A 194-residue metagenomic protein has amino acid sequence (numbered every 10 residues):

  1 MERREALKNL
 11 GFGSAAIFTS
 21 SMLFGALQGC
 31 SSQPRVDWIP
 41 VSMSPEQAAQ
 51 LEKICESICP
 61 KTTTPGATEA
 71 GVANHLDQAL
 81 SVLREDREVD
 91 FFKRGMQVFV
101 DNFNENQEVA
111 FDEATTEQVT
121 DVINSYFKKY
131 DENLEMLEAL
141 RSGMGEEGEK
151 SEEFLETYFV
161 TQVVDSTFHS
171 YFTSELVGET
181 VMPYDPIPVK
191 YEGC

Functional and structural regions predicted by a protein language model:
M1-E5, S21-S57: C-terminal segment of N-terminal export signals and the immediately downstream linker at the start of the mature
M1-I17: N-terminal secretory signal peptides and thylakoid transit peptides that target proteins across membranes
C30, T63, E192-C194: Functionally engaged cysteine thiol sites
W38-S42, P60-A67, L83-R87: A short N-terminal beta->alpha junction/helix N-cap motif
S44-A48, A67, F154-F159: Structural motif
Q47-Q78: Post-signal-peptide N-terminal segment of Sec-exported extracytoplasmic proteins
K53, G71-C194: Mature-region segments of soluble proteins
